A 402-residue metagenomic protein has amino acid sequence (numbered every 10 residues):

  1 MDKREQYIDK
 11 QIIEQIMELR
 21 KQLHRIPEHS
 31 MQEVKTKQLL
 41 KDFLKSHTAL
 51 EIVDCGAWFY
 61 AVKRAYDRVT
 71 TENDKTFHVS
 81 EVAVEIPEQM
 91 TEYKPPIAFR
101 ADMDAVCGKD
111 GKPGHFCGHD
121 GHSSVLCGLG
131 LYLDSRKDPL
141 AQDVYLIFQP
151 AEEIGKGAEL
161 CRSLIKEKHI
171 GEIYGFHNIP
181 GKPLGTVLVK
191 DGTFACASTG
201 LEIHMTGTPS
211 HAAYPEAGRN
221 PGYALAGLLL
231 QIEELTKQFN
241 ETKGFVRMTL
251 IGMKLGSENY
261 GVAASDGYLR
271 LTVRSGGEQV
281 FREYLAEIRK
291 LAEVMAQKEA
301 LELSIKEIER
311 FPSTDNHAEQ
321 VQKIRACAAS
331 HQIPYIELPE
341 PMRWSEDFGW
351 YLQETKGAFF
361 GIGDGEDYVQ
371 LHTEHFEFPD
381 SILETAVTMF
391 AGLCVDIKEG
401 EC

Functional and structural regions predicted by a protein language model:
D2-F116, D120-L140: Acidic/His- and Gly-rich active-site-bordering loop/insert found across diverse amide/peptide-bond hydrolases
L23, F99, H119, L146 (+7 more regions): Divalent metal-coordination and catalytic microenvironments
I26, E216-G222, Q279-Y284: Active-site pocket-shaping loop/turn-to-helix segments
A83, D104-F116, D120-G121, V125-C127 (+2 more regions): Histidine/acidic-residue-rich, glycine-tolerant segments that coordinate divalent metal ions
A98-R100, L201, F359-G365: Non-cysteine beta-strand/loop elements that form the S-adenosyl-L-methionine
A226-C402: Metal-dependent amide/peptide-bond hydrolase catalytic core, centered on the "pita-bread" metallohydrolase fold
